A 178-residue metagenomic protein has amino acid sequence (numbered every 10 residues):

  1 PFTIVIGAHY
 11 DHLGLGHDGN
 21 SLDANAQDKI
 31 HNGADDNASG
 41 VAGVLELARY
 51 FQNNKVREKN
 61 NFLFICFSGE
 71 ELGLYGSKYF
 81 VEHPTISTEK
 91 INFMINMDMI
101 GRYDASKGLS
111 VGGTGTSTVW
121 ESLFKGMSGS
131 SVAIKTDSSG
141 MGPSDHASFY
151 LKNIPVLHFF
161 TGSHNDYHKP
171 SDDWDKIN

Functional and structural regions predicted by a protein language model:
P1-I65, Y79: Catalytic-core environment of secreted peptidases
I4-G7, Q52, A105, T161 (+1 more regions): A generic, residue-level signal for flexible/boundary positions that often mark functional hotspots
L13-L22, Y103-A105, D166-K169: Short acidic/His/Gly/Ser-rich catalytic and metal-binding motifs that mark active-site loops of diverse hydrolases
H17-D18, S87, N178: General structural signal for secondary-structure boundaries
N25-N37, C66-F67, S106-T114, A133-S139 (+1 more regions): Second-shell loop/turn segments in exported
A42, R49, N53, N165-N178: His/Asp/Glu-rich mid-to-C-terminal helical/loop segments that flank catalytic regions of hydrolases
F67-H164: Metal-dependent peptidase/peptidase-like ectodomains
